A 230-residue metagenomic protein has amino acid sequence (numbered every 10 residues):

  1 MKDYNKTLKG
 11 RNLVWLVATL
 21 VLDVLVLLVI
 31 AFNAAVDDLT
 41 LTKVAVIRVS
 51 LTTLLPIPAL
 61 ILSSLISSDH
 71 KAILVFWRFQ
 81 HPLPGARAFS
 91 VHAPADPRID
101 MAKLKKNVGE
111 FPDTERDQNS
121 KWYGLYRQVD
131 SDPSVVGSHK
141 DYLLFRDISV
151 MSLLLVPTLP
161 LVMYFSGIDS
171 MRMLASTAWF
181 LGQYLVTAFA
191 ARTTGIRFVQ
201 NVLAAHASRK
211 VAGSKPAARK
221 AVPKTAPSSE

Functional and structural regions predicted by a protein language model:
M1-K9, S170, L185-E230: Cytosolic/matrix-facing juxtamembrane and C-terminal tails of multi-pass cellular membrane proteins
M1-V91: N-terminal first transmembrane alpha-helix
D3-L22, L125-M173: Transmembrane alpha-helical segments and their cytosolic interface motifs in multi-pass membrane proteins
A31-A34, P160, Y164-G167, G195: Transmembrane helix-loop junctions and nearby membrane-interface residues
T40-L55, L161-G182: Hydrophobic alpha-helical transmembrane segments
A45, S90, A102-P112, K215 (+2 more regions): Membrane-interface module
A59-I61, M173-T194: Transmembrane alpha-helical hairpins and terminal membrane-anchor modules
D69-P133: Charge-rich cytosolic interhelical loops and cytosolic tails of multi-pass membrane proteins
